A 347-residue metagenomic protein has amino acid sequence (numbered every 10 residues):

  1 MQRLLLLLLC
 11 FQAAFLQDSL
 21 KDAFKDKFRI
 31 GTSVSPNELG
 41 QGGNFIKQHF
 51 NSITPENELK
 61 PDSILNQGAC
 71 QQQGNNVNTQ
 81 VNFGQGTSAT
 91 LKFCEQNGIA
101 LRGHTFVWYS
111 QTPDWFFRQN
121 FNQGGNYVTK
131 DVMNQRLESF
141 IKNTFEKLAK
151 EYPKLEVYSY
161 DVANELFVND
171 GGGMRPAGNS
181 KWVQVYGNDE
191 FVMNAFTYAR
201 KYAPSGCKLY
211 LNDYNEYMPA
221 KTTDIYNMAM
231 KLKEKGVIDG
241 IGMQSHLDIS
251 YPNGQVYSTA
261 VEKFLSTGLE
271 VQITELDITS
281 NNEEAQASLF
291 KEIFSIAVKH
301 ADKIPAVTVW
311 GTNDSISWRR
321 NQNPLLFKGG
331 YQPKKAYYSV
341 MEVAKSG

Functional and structural regions predicted by a protein language model:
Q2-L16: Cleavable N-terminal signal peptides of Sec/SRP-targeted secreted and luminal proteins
L16-E58: Boundary/entry segment of secreted carbohydrate-active catalytic domains
T32, I53, C94, Y160 (+3 more regions): Conserved, mostly hydrophobic/aromatic
T32-N44, D62-Q67, V77-Q85, F167-G171 (+4 more regions): Acidic-and-aromatic substrate-binding clefts and catalytic sites of carbohydrate-active enzymes
V34-H49, L137-K147, A220-L232, Y257 (+1 more regions): Short, acidic/polar
Q48-C70, N76-Y210, Y214-E216, K263 (+2 more regions): Substrate-binding cleft and catalytic face of glycoside hydrolase catalytic domains, especially the flexible beta-alpha
C207, T222-S280: Flexible, glycine-rich surface segments
K208-Y217, S245-L247, F264-I293, G311-L326: Active-site clefts of carbohydrate-active enzymes
